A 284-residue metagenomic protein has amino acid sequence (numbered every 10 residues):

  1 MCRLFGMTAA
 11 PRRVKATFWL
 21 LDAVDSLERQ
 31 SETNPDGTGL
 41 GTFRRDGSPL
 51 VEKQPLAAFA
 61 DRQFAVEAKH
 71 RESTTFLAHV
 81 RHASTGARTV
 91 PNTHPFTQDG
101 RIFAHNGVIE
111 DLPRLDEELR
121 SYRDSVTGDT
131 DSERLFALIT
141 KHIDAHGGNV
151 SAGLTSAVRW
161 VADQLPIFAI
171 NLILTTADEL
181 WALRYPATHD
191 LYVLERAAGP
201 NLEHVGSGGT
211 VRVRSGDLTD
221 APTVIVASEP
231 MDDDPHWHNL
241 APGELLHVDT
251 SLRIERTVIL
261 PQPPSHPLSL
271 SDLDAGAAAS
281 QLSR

Functional and structural regions predicted by a protein language model:
M1-A57, L245, R253-L268, D272-L273 (+1 more regions): Extreme N-terminus nucleophile/cap motif
C2, R101-D111: Conserved beta-strand-loop-short alpha-helix elements that form and flank the Mn2+/Mg2+-coordinating active site
T8-P11, F43-S48, D99, T175-E179 (+3 more regions): Short acidic-glycine loop/turn motifs at beta-strand connectors
G37-T74, A78, R184-T188: Structured interaction and signal-relay segments at domain junctions
Q54-V66, A78-G100, E117-S121: Short acidic (Asp/Glu) patches
E118-H142: Long, charge-dense
G147-A187: Catalytic core of PPM/PP2C metal-dependent serine/threonine phosphatase domains
P200-L245: A conserved acidic, glycine/proline-rich C-terminal tail/linker
